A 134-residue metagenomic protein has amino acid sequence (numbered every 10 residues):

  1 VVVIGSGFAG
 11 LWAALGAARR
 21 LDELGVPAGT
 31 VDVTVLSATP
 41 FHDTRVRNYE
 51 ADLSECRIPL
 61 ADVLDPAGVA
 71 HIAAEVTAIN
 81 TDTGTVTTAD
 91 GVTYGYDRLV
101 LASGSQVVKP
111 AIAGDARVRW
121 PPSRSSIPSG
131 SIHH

Functional and structural regions predicted by a protein language model:
V1-A70: Beta1-alpha1 glycine-rich phosphate/pyrophosphate-binding loop at the start of Rossmann-like nucleotide-binding domains
V69-H134: FAD-binding core/adjacent interface of flavoenzyme oxidoreductases
